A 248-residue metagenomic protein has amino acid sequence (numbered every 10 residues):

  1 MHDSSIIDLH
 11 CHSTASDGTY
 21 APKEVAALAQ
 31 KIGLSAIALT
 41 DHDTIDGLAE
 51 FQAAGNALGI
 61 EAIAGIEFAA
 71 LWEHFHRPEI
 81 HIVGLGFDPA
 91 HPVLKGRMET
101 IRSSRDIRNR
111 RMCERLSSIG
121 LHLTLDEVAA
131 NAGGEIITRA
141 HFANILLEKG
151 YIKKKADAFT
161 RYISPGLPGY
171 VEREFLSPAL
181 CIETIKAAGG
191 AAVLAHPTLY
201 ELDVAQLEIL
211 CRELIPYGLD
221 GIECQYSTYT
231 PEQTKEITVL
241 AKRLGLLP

Functional and structural regions predicted by a protein language model:
M1-E79, I163-S164, L176-L247: An N-terminally biased module of ancient metal coordination in phosphate/nucleic-acid-related enzymes
N56-E208: Extended substrate/RNA-proximal surfaces in nucleic-acid metabolism proteins
